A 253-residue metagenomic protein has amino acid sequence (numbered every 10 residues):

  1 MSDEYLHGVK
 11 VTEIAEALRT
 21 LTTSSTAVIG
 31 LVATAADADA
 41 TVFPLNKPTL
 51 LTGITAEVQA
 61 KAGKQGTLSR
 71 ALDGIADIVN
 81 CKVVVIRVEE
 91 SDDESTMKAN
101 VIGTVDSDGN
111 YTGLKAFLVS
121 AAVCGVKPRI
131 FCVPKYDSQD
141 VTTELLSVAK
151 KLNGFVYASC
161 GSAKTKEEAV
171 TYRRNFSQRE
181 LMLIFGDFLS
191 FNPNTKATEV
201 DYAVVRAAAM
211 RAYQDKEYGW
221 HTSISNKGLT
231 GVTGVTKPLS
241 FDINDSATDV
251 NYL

Functional and structural regions predicted by a protein language model:
S2-R19, G30-A36, A40-L45, T49-T52 (+2 more regions): A glycine- and small-residue-enriched flexible loop/hinge signal that marks low-structured segments
P44-S91: N-terminal assembly/attachment segments of tailed bacteriophage virion structural proteins
I75, D93, K98, A207-R211: Residue-level detector of intrinsically disordered, flexible termini and proteolytic processing junctions
N80-G113: Acidic/glycine-enriched edge-of-secondary-structure segments
